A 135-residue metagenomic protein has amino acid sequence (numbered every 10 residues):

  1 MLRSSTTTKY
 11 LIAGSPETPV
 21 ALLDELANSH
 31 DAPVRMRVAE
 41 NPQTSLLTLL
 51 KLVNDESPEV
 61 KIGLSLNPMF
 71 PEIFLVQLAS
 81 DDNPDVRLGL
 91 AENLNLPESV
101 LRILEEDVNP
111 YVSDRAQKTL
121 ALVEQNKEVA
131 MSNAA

Functional and structural regions predicted by a protein language model:
M1-A135: Alpha-helical scaffold segments
